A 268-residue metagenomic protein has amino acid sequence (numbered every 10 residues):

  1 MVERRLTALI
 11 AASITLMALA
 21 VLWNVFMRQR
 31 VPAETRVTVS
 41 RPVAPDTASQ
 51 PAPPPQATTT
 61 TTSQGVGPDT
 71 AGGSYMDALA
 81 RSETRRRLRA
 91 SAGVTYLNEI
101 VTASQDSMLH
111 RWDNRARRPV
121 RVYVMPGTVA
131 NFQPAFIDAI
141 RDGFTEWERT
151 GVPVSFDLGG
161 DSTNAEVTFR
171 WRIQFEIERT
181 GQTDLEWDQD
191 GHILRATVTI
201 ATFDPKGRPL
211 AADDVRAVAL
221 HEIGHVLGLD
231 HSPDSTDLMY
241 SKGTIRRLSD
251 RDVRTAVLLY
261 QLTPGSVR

Functional and structural regions predicted by a protein language model:
V2-F132, Q189: Disordered inhibitory propeptide/activation segment of secreted metzincin zinc metalloprotease zymogens, centered on
E3-T47, A52, E186-D214, D230-R268: Metalloprotease/metallohydrolase-associated module, dominated by Zn2+-dependent proteases
I100, A219-H231, G243: Short leucine-rich amphipathic alpha-helical surface patches
N114-R118, T163, H192-L194, P233: A short, polar/charged loop/turn motif at coil->beta-strand junctions and beta-hairpin connectors
R115-A116, R121, I223, G243 (+1 more regions): Long, low-complexity hydrophobic alpha-helices enriched in A/L/V/I and glycine
V122, W147, H221-G224, M239 (+1 more regions): Buried hydrophobic packing residues in well-ordered domains
T128, I173-F175, T244: Short, internal active-site loops enriched in acidic
P134-E222, V226: Metzincin-family zinc-dependent endopeptidase catalytic domain
